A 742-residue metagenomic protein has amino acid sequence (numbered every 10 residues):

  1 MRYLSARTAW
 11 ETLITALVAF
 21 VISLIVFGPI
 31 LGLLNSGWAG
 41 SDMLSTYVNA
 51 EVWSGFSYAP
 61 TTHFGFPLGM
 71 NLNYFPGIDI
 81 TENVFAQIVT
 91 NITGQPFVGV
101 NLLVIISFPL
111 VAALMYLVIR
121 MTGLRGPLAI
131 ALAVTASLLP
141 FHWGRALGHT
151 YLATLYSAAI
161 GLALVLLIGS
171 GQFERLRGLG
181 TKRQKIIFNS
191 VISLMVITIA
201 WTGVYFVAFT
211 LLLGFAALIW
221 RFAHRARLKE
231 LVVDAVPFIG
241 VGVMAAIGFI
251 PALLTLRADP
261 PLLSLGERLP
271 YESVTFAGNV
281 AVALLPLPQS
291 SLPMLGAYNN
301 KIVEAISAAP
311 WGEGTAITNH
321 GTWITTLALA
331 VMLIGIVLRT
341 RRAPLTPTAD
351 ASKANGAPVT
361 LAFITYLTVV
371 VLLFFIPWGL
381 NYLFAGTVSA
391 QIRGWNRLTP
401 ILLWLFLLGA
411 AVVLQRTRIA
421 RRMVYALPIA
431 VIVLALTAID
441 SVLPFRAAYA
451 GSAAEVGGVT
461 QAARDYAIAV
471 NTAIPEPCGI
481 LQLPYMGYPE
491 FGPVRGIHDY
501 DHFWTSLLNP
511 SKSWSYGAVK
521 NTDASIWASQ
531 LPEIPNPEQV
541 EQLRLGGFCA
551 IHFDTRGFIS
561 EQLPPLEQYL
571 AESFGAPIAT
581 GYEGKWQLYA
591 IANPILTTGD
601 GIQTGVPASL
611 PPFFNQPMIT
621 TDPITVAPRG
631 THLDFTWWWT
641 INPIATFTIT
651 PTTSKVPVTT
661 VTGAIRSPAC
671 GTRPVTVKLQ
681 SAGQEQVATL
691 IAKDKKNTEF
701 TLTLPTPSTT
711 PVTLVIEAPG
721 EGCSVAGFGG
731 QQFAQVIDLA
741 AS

Functional and structural regions predicted by a protein language model:
M1-L31, V233-V241, A351-I364, A430: Start-transfer (signal-anchor) and selected internal transmembrane alpha helices of multi-pass inner/ER membrane
L13-F20, M195, G214, R227-L254 (+3 more regions): Hydrophobic alpha-helical membrane-interfacial segments at the cytosolic entry of transmembrane helices
A19, V104-T122, P127-F222, F238 (+1 more regions): Membrane-embedded helix bundles of polyisoprenyl
I22-V111, L139-G144, H149-A153, P286-S307 (+4 more regions): Membrane-interface coil-to-helix junctions
G144-A153, R268-E272, Y298-T322, P344-L408 (+2 more regions): Membrane-helix boundary/interfacial segments in multi-pass membrane proteins
F215, F238-V243, L408, L414-L443: Signature aromatic-anchored transmembrane alpha helix within multi-pass, membrane-resident enzymes that catalyze glycan
I250-I336, P594-L596, Q616: Periplasmic/ER-lumenal interhelical loops and adjacent helix-loop junctions in multi-pass membrane proteins
E313, A435-T620: Extracytoplasmic
